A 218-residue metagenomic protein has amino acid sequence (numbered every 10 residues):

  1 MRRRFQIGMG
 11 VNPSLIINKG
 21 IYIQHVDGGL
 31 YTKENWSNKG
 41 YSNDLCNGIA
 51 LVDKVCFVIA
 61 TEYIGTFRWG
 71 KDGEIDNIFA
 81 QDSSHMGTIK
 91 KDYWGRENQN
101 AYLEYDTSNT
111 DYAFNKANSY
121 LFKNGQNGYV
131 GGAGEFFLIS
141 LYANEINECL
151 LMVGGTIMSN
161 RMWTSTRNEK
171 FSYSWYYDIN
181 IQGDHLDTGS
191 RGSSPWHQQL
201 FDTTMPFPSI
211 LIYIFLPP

Functional and structural regions predicted by a protein language model:
M1-N124, T203-P217: Short, compositionally biased
Y63-D82, F137-V153, W163-S165, P195-F207: Surface-exposed flexible segments
L103-Y129, A133-W196, I212-L216: An exposed tryptophan-centered "aromatic clamp" motif
